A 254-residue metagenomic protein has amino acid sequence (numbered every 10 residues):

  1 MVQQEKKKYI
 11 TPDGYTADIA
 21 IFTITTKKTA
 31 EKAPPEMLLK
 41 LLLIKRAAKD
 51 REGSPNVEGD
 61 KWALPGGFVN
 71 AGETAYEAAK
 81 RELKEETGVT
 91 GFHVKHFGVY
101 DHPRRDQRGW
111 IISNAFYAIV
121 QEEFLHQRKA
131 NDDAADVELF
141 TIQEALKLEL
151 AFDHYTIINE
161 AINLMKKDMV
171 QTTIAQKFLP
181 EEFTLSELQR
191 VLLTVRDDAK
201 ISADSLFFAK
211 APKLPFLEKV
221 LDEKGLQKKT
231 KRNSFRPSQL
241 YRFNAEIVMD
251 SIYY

Functional and structural regions predicted by a protein language model:
Q4-A63, Y76: N-terminal strand-loop-strand
Y15, P35-M37, Y76-K80, G88-R128 (+4 more regions): Active-site segment of metal-dependent pyrophosphate-handling enzymes, primarily the Nudix hydrolase catalytic core
P65, A79, L83: Hydrophobic alpha-helical positions that pack around
Y117-A118, Q127-L164, F178-L192, L206-P215: NUDIX/MutT-family hydrolases
V191-K200: Short helix-coil junctions and helix-kink-helix linkers
K200-L221, G225: Charge-enriched amphipathic alpha-helical scaffolds
K219-Y254: Long, intrinsically disordered, low-complexity Ser/Thr/Pro-rich regulatory/activation regions of nuclear proteins
